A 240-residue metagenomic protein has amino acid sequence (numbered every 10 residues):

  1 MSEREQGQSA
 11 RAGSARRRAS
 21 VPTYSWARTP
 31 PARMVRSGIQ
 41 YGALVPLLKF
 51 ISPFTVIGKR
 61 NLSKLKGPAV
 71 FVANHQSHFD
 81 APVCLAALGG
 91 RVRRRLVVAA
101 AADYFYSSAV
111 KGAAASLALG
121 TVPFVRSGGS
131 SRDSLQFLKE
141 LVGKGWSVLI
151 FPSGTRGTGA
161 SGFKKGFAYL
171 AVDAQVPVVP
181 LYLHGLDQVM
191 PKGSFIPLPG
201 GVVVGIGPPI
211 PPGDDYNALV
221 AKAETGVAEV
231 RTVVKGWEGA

Functional and structural regions predicted by a protein language model:
S2-P31, V35, R132-A240: Non-catalytic C-terminal accessory region of glycerolipid acyltransferases and related lyso-lipid remodeling enzymes
A27-P53, S107-G120, M190, S194-P199: Alpha-helical membrane-targeting segments
L44-H75: Helix-to-loop junction immediately C-terminal to a conserved catalytic motif
P46-S52, F124-G129, G157: Short, flexible loop segments at the rims of nucleotide/cofactor-binding pockets, characterized by
F50, L65, G90-V92, K144 (+1 more regions): Short, structurally constrained coil/turn elements that cap an alpha-helix or connect an alpha-helix to the following
V56, V98, T121-F124, V178-P180 (+1 more regions): Conserved beta-strand scaffold positions in the cores of enzyme catalytic domains, especially in NTP/NDP-utilizing
R60, A102, V125-G128, Y182 (+1 more regions): Residues at the C-termini of beta-strands that transition into short coil/loop
S63-S127: Catalytic core of membrane glycerolipid acyltransferases/transacylases, capturing the structured, soluble-facing
